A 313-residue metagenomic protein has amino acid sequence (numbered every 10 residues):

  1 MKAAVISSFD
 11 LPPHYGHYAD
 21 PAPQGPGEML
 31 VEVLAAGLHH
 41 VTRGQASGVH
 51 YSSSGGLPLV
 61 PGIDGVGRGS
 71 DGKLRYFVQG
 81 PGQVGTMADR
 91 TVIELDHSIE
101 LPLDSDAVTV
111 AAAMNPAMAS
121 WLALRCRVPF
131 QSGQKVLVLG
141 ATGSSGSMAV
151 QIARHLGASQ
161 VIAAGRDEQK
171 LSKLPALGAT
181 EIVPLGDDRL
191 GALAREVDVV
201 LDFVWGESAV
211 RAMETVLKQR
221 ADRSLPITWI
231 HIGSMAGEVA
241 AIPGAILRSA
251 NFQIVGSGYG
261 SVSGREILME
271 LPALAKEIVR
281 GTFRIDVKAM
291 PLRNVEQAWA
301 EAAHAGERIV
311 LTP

Functional and structural regions predicted by a protein language model:
A19-L38, S47-G85: Glycine-rich beta-strand-centered segment in the early N-terminal region that forms part of a ligand/cofactor-binding
I63-D64, R75-T142: NAD(P)H dinucleotide-binding glycine-rich loop of Rossmann-like/cofactor-binding domains, especially the beta1-alpha1
Y76, V200-L201: N-terminal Rossmann-like NAD(P) cofactor-binding module of classical short-chain dehydrogenase/reductase
T86-M87, G165-K173, V239-G244: Short, glycine/polar-rich helix-capping loops at beta-to-alpha or helix-loop-helix junctions that flank or form
A113-D187: Mid-domain Rossmann-like dinucleotide-binding core that forms the NAD(H)/NADP(H) cofactor-binding site
G186-E196: Short amphipathic alpha-helix with an adjacent loop that forms part of the alpha/beta core around
E207-R280: Glycine-rich phosphate-binding loop and adjacent beta-alpha segment of Rossmann(oid) nucleotide-cofactor-binding
R265-P313: C-terminal hydrophobic helical "lid"/dimerization subdomain of Rossmann-like NAD(P)H-dependent oxidoreductases
